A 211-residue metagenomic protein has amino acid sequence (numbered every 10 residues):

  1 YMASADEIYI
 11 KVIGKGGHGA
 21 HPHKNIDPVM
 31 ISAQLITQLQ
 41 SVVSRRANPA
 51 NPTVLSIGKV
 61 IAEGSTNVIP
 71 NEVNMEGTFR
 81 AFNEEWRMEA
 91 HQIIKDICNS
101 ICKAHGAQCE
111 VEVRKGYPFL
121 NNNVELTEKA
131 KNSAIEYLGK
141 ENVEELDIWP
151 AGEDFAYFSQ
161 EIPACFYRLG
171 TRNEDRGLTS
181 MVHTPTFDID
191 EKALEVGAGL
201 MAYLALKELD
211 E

Functional and structural regions predicted by a protein language model:
Y1-T37: Fold-level recognition of mixed alpha/beta catalytic cores in primary-metabolism enzymes, strongest
V29-E211: Metal-dependent amide/peptide-bond hydrolase catalytic core, centered on the "pita-bread" metallohydrolase fold
